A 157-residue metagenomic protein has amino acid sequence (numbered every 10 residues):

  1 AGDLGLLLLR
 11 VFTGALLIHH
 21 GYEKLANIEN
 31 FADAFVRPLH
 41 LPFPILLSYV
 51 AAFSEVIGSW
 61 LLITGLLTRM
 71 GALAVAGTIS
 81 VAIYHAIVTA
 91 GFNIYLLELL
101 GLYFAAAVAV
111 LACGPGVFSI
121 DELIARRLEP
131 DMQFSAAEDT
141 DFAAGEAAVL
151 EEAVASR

Functional and structural regions predicted by a protein language model:
A1-A26, I45-F53, I57, T64-R157: Extended, low-polarity transmembrane helix blocks
L25-F43: Membrane-interface interhelical connector segments
